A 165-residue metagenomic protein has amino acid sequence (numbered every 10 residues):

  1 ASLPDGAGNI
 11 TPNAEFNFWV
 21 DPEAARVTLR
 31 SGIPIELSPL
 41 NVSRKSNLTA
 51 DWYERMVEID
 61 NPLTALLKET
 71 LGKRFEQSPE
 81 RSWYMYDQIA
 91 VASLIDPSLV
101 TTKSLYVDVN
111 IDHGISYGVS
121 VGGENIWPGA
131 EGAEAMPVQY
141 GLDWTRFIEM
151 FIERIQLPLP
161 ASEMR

Functional and structural regions predicted by a protein language model:
A1-N13: Class I SAM-dependent methyltransferase SAM-binding "motif I" and its flanking Rossmann-like core
F16-E23, R30, I35-R165: Conformational coupling and interaction surfaces
